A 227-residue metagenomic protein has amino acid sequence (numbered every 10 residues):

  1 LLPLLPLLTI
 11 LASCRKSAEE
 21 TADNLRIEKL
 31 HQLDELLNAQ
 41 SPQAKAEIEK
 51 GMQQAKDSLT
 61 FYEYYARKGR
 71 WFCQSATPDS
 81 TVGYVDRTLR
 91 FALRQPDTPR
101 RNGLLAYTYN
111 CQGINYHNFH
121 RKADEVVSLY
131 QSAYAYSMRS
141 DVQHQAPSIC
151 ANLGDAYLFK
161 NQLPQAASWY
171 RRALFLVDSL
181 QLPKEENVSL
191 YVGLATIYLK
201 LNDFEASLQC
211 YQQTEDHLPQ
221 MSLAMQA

Functional and structural regions predicted by a protein language model:
L2-T9: Bacterial N-terminal signal peptides
C14-A227: A "functional boundary" signal
